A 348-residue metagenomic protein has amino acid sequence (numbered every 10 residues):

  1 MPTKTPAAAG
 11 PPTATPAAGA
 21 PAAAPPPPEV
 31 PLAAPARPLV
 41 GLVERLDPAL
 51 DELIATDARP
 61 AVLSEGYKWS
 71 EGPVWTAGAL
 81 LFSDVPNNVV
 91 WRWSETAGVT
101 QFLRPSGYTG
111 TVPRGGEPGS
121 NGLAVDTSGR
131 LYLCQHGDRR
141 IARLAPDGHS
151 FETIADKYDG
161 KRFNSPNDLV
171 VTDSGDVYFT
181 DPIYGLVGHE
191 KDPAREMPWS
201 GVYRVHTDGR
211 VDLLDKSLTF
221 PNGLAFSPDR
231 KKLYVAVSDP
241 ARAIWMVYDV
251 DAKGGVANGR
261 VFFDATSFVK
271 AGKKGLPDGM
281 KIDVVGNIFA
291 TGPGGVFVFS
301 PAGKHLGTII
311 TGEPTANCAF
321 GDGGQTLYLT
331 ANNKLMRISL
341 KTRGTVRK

Functional and structural regions predicted by a protein language model:
P2-K348: Sequence-structural signature of mature extracellular/luminal beta-sheet repeat domains, prominently beta-propellers
